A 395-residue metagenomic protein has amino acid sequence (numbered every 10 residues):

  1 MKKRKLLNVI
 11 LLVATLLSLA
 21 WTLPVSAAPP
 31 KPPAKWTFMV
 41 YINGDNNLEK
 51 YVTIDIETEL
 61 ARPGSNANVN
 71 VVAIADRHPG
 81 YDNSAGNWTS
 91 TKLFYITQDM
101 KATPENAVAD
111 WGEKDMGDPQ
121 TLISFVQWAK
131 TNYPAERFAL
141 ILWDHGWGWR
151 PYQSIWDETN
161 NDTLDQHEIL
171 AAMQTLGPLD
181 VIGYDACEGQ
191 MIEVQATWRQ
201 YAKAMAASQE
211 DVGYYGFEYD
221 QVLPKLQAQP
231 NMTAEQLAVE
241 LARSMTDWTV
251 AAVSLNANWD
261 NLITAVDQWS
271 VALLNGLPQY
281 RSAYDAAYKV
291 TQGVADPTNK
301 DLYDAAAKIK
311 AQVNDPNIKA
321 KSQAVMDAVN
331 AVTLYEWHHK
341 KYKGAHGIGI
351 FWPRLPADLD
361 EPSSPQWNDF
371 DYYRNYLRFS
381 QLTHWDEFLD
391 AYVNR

Functional and structural regions predicted by a protein language model:
K2-L11: Bacterial N-terminal signal peptides that target proteins for export
I10-A20: Bacterial N-terminal signal peptides
V13-A14, V25, D185: Cleavable N-terminal signal peptides
L19-K31: Sec-dependent signal peptide cleavage junction
A28-P134: N-terminal extension/subdomain marker
R77-G80, D144-G148, C187-E188: Short, internal active-site loops enriched in acidic
A129-W149: Active-site groove signature of glycoside hydrolases
A139, G148-W149, S154-R395: Terminal, contiguous helix-loop blocks that mediate binding/assembly
